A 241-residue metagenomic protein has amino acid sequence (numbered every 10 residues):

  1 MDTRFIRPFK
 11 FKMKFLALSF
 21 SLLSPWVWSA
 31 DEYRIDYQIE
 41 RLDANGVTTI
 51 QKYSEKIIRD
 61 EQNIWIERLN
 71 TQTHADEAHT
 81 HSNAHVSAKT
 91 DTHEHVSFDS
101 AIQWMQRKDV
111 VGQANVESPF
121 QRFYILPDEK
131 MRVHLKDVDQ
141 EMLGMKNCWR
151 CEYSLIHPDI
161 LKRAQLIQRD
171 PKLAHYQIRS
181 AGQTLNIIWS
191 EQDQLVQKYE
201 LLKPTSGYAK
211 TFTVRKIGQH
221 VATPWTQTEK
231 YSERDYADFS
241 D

Functional and structural regions predicted by a protein language model:
M1-F11: N-terminal secretory signal peptides that target proteins for export/translocation
K12-S19: Sec-dependent signal peptide recognition, specifically the positively charged N-region followed immediately by
S24-P25: N-terminal signal peptide c-region/cleavage motif recognized by signal peptidases
W28-A30, I160-L161, Q168-A174, I178-L185 (+1 more regions): Non-transmembrane domains of secretory- and envelope-associated proteins
A30-G46, N63-R68, Y231: A short, Trp-centered hydrophobic/proline-enriched beta-strand micro-motif
L42-R59: Short, solvent-exposed loop/hinge segments that bridge or flank secondary-structure elements
E55-C151: An acidic-aromatic
Y124-N186: Surface-exposed, polar helix/loop patches in the mature regions of secreted/periplasmic/lumenal proteins that form
